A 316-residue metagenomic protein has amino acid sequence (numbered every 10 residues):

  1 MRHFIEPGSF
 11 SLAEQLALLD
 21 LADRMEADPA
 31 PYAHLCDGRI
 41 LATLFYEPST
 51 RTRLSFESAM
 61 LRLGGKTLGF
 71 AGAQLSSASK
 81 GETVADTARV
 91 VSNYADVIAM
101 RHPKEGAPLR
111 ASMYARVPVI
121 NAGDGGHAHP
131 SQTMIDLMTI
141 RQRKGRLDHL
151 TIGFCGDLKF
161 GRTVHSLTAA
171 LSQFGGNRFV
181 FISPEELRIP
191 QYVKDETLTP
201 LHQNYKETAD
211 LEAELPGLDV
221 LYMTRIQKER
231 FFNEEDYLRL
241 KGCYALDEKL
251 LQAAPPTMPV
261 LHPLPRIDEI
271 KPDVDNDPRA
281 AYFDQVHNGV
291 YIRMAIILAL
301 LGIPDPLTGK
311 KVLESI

Functional and structural regions predicted by a protein language model:
M1-L54, S58: Positively charged, low-complexity intrinsically disordered leader regions
H34-R141, D268-K271: Phosphate/diphosphate ligand-binding glycine-rich loop within oxidoreductases
L35-L41, D148-L150, G176, T257: Phosphate-coordination loops involved in phosphoryl transfer and adenosine-cofactor binding
E47-A59, Q142-M223: Glycine-rich phosphate/diphosphate-binding loop of Rossmann-like nucleotide-binding domains
V117, G175-N177, A253-P259: A short helix->loop->beta-strand "cap" motif at the edges of active sites that frequently abuts
T197-V274, R279-A280: Rossmann-like adenosine-cofactor binding region
T257-M258, P263-I316: Adenosine-phosphate binding glycine-rich loop
